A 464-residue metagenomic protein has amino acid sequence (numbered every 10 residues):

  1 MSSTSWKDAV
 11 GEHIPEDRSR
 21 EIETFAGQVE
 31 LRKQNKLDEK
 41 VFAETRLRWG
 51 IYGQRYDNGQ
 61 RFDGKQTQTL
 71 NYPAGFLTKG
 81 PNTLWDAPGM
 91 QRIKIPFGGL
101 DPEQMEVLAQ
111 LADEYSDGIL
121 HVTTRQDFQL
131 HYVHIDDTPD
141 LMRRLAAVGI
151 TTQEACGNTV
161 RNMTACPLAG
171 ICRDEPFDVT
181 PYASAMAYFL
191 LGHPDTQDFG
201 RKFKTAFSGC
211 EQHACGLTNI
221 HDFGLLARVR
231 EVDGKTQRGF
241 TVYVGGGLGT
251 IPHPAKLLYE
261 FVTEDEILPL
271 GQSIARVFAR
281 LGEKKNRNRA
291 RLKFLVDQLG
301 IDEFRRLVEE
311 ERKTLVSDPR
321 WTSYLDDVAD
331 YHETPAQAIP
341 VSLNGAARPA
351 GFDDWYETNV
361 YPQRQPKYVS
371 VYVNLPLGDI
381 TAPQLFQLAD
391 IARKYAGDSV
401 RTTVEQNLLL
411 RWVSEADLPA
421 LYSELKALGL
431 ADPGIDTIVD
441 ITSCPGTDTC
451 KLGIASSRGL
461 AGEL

Functional and structural regions predicted by a protein language model:
S2-L464: Peripheral terminal and linker regions in Fe-S/redox and tRNA-modifying enzymes
